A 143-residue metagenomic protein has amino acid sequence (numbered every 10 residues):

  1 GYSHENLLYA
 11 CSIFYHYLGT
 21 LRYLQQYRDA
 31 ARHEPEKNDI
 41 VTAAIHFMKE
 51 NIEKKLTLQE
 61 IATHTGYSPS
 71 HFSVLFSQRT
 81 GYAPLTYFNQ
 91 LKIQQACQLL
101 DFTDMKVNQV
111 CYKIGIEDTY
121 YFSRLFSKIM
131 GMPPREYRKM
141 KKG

Functional and structural regions predicted by a protein language model:
Y2-A10, L18-H46, E50, K54 (+3 more regions): Short, Lys/Arg-enriched, Trp-marked, Pro/Gly-tolerant hinge/linker segments that flank
H46, E50, K55-Q59, Y67 (+2 more regions): Terminal helix-turn-helix DNA-binding modules in bacterial transcription factors
H71-F76, Y121-F122, F126: Short hydrophobic/aromatic patch on the recognition helix
